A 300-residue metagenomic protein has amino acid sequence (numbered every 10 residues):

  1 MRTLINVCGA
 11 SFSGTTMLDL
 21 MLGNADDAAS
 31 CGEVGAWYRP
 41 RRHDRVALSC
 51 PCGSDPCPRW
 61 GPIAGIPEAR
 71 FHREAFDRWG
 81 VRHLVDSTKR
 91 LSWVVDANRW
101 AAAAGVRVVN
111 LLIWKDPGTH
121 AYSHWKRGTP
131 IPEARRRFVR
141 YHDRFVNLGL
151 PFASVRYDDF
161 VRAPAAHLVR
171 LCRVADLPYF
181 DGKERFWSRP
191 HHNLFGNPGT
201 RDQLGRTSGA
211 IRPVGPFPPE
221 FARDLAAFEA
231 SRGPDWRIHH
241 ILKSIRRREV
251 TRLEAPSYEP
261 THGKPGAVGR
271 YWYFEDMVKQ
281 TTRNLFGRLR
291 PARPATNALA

Functional and structural regions predicted by a protein language model:
M1, N6, L177-A300: PAPS-dependent sulfotransferases, especially Golgi type II membrane carbohydrate sulfotransferases
M1-R78, R290, A300: PAPS-dependent sulfotransferase catalytic core
T15, G65-E68, V94, W114 (+6 more regions): A structural signal for well-ordered alpha-helical scaffolds and beta->alpha junctions
L22, H72, F145, F217-P218 (+1 more regions): Structural element of the ATP-grasp superfamily
D27, V46, T129-P130, H192: Residue-level marker of structural boundaries
Y38-P40, H120, R189: Generic structural signal for helix capping and beta-alpha/helix-loop junctions
W79-R185, L194-G205: PAPS-dependent sulfotransferase catalytic domain
